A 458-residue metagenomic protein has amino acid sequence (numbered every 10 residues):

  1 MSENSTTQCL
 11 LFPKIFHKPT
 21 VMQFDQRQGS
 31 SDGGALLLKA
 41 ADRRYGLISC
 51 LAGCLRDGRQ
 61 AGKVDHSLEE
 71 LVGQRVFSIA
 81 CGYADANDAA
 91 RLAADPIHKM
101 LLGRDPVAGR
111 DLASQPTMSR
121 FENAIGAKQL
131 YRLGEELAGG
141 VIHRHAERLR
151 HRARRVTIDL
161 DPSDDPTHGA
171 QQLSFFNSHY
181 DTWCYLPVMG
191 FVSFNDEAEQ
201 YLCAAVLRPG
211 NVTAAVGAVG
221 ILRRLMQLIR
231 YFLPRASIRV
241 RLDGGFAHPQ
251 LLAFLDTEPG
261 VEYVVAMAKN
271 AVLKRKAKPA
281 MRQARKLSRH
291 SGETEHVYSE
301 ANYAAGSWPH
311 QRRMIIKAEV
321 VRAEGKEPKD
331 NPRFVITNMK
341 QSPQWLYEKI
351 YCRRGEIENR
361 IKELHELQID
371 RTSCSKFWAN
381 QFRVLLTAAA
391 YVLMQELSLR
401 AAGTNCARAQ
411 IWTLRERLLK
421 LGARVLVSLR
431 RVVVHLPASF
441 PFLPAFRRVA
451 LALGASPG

Functional and structural regions predicted by a protein language model:
M1-T213, G217-F232, T257, S398 (+1 more regions): Dynamic "connector" segments at or just before major functional cores
E3-F24, E262-H365, R448-G458: An anionic, glycine-rich sequence signature occurring as long contiguous blocks
A41, L346-F377, F382, L386-L397: Short amphipathic alpha-helical "interface-anchor" segments enriched in bulky aromatics
A41, Q74-R75, D88-A89, S114 (+9 more regions): Short, conserved catalytic/metal-binding motifs centered on acidic residues
A61-E70, K326, C374-V384: Structural motif
A90-L92, D105-P106, I238-R239, A401-I411: Short, glycine/acidic-rich hinge or "gate" loops at secondary-structure transitions that mediate conformational
V212-V272: Domain-level cores of phosphate- or acyl-group-handling catalytic modules
L393-K420: Conserved nucleotidyltransferase catalytic core and NTase-mimicking acidic/glycine-rich helix/loop elements in nucleic
